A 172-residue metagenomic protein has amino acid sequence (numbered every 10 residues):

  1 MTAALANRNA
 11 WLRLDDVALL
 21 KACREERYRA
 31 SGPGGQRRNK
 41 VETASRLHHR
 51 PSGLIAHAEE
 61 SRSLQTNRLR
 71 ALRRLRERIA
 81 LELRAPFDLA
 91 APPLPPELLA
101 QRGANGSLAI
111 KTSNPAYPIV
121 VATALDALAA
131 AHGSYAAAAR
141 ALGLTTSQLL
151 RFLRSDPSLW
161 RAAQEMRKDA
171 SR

Functional and structural regions predicted by a protein language model:
T2-A122, A130-A131: Ribosome-associated translation termination/rescue signal centered on the conserved GGQ peptidyl-tRNA hydrolysis loop
R84, G103-R172: Bacterial C-terminal helix-turn-helix
